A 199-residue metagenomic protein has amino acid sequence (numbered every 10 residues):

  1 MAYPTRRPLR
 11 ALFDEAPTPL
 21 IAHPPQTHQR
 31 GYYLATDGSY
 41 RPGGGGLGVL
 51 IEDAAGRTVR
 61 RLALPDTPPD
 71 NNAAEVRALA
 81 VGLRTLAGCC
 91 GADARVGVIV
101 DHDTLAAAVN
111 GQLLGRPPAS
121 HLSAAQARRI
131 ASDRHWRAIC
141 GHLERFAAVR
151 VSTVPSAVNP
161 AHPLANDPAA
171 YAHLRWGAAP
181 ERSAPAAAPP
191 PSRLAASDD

Functional and structural regions predicted by a protein language model:
M1-G43, D167-A170, L174-D199: Basic, amphipathic N-terminal segments that precede the first structured/catalytic domain
A2-R6, R10, E15, E52 (+6 more regions): Phosphate-ester processing/binding pockets and catalytic centers
P19-A73, R84-T85: RNase H-like nuclease fold core
Q29, T67, D93, V154-P155: Alpha-helical hydrophobic/aromatic positions enriched in membrane-embedded helices and signal peptides
N71-A78, S132: Phosphate/oxyanion-binding active-site loops and adjacent basic polyanion-contact surfaces
R77-C90: Metal-dependent nuclease catalytic cores in nucleic-acid-processing enzymes, especially RNase H-like/related
R95, I99, D103-D199: C-terminal functional segments of enzyme domains
